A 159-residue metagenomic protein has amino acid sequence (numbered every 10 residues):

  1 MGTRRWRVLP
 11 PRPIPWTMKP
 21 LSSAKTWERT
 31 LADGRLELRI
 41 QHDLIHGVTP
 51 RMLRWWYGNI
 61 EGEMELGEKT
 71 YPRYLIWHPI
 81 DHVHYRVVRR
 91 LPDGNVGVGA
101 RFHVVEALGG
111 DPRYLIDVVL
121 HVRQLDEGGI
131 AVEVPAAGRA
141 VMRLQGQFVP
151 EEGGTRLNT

Functional and structural regions predicted by a protein language model:
G2-D93: Hydrophobic ligand-binding cavity/cleft-lining segments
T30-G34, K69, Q124, A140 (+1 more regions): A generic structural signal for short, solvent-exposed coil/turn residues that cap or connect secondary-structure
G34-R39, R51, V96-V98, G128 (+2 more regions): Residues at beta-strand starts and edge strands
Q41-L44, D117-V122, M142-P150: Hydrophobic/aromatic beta-strand elements that line small-molecule binding cavities or substrate pockets in beta-rich
D43, G47-V48, A107, A137 (+1 more regions): Generic structural motif
R73-R139: Glycine-rich portal/gate segments that line the openings of hydrophobic small-molecule binding cavities
A131-T159: Beta-strand/loop substructures that line and gate deep hydrophobic ligand-binding cavities in soluble
